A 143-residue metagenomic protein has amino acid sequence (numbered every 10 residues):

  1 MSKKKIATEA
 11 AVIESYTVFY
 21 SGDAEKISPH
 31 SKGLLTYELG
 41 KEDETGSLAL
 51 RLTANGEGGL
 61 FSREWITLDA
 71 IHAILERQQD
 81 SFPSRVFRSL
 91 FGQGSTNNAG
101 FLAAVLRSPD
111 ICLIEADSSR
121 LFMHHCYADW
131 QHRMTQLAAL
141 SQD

Functional and structural regions predicted by a protein language model:
S2-R63: Long, low-complexity, charged/polar intrinsically disordered regions in eukaryotic proteins
G56-A73, S108: A structural signal for long, well-ordered, hydrophobic/aromatic- and basic-residue-enriched core segments of folded
F61-W65, R77, S81, T96-G100: Generic alpha-helical scaffold signal
I66-I71, E76-F91: Short acidic, hydrophobic short linear motifs in intrinsically disordered regions
G92-S108: Short amphipathic alpha-helical interaction segments
R107-S119: A short, conserved structural fragment
S119-H125: Minor-groove-contacting beta-hairpin "wing" of winged helix-turn-helix DNA-binding domains
H125-D143: Short, amphipathic alpha-helical interaction segments positioned at domain boundaries
